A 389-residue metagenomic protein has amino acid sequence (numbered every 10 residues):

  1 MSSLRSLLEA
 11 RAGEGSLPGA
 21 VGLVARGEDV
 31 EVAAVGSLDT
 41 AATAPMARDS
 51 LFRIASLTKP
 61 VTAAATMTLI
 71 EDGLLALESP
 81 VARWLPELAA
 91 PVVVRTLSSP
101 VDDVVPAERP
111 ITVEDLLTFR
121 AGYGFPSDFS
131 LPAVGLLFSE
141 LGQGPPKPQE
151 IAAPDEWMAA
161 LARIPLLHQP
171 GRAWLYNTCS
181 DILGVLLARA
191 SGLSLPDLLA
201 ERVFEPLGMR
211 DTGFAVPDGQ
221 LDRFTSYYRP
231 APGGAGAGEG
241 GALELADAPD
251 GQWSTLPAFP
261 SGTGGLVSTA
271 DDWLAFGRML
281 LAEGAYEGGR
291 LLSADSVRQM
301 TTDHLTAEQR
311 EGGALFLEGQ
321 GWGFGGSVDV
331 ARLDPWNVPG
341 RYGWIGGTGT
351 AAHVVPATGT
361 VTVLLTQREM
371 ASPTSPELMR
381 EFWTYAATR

Functional and structural regions predicted by a protein language model:
M1-I54, L74-A76, V92-D102, P376: Short, conserved catalytic-motif segment at the N-terminal edge
S2-S6, E308-Q309, R332-P339: Short Pro/Gly-enriched beta-strand edge/turn motifs at strand-loop
R5-L8, G22, E28, R53-V81 (+3 more regions): Active-site SXXK
E31-A33, A351-H353, G359-R368: Short, well-ordered beta-strand elements
G36, L317-V355: Short, Gly/Ser/Thr-enriched beta-strand-loop segments that form substrate-interacting elements of hydrolase/peptidase
A82-A90: Acidic helix-start/capping segments at beta-turn-to-alpha-helix junctions
P91-D334: Short, surface-exposed loop or secondary-structure junction motifs that flank catalytic or metal-binding residues
E369-R389: Generic C-terminus detector
